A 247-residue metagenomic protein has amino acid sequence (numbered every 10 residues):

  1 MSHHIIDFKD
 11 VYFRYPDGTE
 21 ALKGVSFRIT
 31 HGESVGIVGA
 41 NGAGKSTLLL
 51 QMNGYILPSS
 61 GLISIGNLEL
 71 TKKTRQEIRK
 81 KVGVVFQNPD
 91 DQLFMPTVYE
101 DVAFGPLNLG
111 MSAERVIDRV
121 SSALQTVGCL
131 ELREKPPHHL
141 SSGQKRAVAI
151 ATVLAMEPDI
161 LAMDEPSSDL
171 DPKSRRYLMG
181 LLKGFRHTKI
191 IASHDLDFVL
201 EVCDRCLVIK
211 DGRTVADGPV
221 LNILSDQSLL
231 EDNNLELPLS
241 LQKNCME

Functional and structural regions predicted by a protein language model:
V38-A40: The feature captures the beta-strand-to-loop junction immediately N-terminal to the Walker
N53: Helix-to-loop junction immediately C-terminal to a conserved catalytic motif
E114-L132: Conserved ABC ATPase "signature" region
P136-L140, Q144: Conserved ABC ATPase signature
S193-H194: H-loop/switch region of ABC-family ATPase nucleotide-binding domains
V199-E201: A short, surface-exposed alpha-helical micro-motif characterized by mixed small hydrophobic and charged/polar residues
R213-L235: Conserved beta-strand-loop-alpha-helix hinge in the C-terminal portion of ABC ATPase nucleotide-binding domains
